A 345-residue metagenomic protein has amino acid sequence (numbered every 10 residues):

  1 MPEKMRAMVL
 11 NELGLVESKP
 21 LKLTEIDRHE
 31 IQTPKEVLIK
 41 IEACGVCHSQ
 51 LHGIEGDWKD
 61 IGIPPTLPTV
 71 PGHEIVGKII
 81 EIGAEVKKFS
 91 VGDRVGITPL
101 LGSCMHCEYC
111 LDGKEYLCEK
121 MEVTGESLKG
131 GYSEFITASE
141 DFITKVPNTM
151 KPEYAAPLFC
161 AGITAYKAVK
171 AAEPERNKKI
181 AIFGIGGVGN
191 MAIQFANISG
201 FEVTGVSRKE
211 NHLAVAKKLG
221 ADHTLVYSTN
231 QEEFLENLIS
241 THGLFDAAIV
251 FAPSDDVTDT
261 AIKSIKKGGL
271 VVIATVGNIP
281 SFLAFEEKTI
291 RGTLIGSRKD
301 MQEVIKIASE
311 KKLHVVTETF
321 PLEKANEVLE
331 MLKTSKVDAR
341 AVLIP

Functional and structural regions predicted by a protein language model:
P2-M5, D259, M301-P345: C-terminal hydrophobic helical "lid"/dimerization subdomain of Rossmann-like NAD(P)H-dependent oxidoreductases
D27-C44, W58-E108, F142, P147-M150: Glycine-rich beta-strand-centered segment in the early N-terminal region that forms part of a ligand/cofactor-binding
G102-F183, K218: NAD(P)H dinucleotide-binding glycine-rich loop of Rossmann-like/cofactor-binding domains, especially the beta1-alpha1
R176-I185, N197-T260: Adenosine-nucleotide cofactor-binding segment
G189-N190: N-terminal Rossmann-fold NAD(P) dinucleotide-binding loop
I265-K266: Helix-to-beta-strand junctions that scaffold the AdoMet/dcAdoMet cofactor pocket in Class I SAM-dependent enzymes
G269-L270: Glycine-centered, small-residue-biased loops immediately flanking beta-strands in adenine/cofactor-binding cores
T275-E287, T293, R298-V304: Rossmann-fold NAD(P)-binding glycine/threonine-rich loop
